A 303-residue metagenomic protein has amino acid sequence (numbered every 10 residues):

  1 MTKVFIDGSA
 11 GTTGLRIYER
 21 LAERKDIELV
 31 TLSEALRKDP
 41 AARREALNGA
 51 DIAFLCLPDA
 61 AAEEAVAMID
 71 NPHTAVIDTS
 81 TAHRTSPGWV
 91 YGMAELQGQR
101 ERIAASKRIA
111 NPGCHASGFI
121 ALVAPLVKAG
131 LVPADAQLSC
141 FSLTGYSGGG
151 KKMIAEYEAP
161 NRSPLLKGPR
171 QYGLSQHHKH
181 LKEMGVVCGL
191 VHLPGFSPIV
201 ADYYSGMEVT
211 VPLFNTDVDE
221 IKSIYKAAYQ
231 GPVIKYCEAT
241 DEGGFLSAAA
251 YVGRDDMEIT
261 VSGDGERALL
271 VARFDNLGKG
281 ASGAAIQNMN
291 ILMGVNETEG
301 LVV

Functional and structural regions predicted by a protein language model:
M1-Y172, S262-D264, E299: N-terminal Rossmann-like NAD(P) cofactor-binding subdomain of oxidoreductases, focused on the glycine-rich
G8, T12, C114-A121, S175-K182 (+3 more regions): Conserved active-site and cofactor/substrate-binding residues in soluble primary-metabolism enzymes
A22, D26, K128-V132, V186-L190 (+4 more regions): Generic secondary-structure signature for well-ordered alpha-helical cores
S80, I199, D275: Anionic group-transfer/hydrolysis microenvironments
A105-K107, M207-V209, E266-A268: Short amphipathic alpha-helical segments
Y172-Q176, I199, S247-Y251: Short Gly/Pro-enriched turn/cap motifs at secondary-structure boundaries
Q176-E238: C-terminal substrate-binding/catalytic lobe of Rossmann-fold NAD(P)-dependent dehydrogenases
P212-V303: C-terminal active-site/capping subdomain that shapes the small-molecule cofactor and substrate pocket of enzyme
